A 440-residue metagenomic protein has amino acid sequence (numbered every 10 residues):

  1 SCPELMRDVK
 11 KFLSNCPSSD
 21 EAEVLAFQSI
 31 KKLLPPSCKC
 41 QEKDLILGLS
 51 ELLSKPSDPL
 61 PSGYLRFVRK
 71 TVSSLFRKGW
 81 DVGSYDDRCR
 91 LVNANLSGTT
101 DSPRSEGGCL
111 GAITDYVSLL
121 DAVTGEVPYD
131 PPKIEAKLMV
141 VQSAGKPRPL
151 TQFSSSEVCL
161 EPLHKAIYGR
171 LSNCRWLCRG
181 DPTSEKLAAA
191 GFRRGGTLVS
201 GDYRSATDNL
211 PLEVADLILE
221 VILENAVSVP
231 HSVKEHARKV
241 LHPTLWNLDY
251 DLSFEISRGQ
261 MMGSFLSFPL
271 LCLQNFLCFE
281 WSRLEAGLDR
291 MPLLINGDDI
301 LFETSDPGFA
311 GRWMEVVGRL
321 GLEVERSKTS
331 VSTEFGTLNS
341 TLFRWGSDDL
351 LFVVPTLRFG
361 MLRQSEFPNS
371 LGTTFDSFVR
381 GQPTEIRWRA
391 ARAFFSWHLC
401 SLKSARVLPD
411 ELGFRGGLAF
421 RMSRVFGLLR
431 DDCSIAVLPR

Functional and structural regions predicted by a protein language model:
S1-A144, S401, L408-R440: Non-catalytic, polymerase-adjacent accessory regions of viral genome-replication enzymes
S1-K43, S54, S253-M261, A310-G311 (+3 more regions): Active-site and adjacent loop segments of nucleotide-processing enzymes that use two-metal-ion phosphate chemistry
K11-F12, F27, S155-L171, V214-L223 (+3 more regions): Short, Φ-rich (hydrophobic/aromatic) sequence segments
V117-G145, K186-R194, K234-L252: Reverse-transcriptase-like RNA-dependent polymerase core
K133-K137, G145-D208, L266-S267: Active-site-proximal segment of RNA-dependent polymerases
W176-R179, M291-P292, S327: Short, surface-exposed helix-loop/turn micro-motifs enriched in polar/charged residues
E185-A190, D289-R290, R326: Catalytic micro-motifs at enzyme active sites that drive phosphoryl/nucleotidyl and oxygen chemistry
F192-N296, L301-L320, V331-F335, T341-L342 (+2 more regions): Conserved polymerase palm-domain catalytic core
